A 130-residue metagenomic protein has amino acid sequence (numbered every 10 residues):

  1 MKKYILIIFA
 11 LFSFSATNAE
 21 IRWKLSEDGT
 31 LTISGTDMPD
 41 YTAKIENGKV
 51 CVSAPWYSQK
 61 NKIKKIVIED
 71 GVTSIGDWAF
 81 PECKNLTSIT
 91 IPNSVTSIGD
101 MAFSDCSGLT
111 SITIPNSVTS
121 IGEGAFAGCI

Functional and structural regions predicted by a protein language model:
Y4-S13: Sec-dependent N-terminal signal peptides
S15-A19: Sec/Tat signal peptide C-region and signal peptidase I cleavage site
E20-T30: The feature captures the LRR N-terminal capping module
D28-M38, N61-S74, K84-S97, S107-S120 (+1 more regions): Structural signature of tandem-repeat unit edges
D40-Q59: Acidic/polar low-complexity surface segments
G76-A79, G99-A102, G122-A125: Consensus positions within tandem repeat domains that build extended binding/scaffold surfaces
